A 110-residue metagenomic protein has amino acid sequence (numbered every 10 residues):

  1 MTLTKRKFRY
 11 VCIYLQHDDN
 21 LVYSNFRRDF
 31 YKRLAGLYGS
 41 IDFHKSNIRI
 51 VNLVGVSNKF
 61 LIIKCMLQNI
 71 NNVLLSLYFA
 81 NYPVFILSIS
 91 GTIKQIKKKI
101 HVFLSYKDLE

Functional and structural regions predicted by a protein language model:
T2-K5: Replace "in large, NTP-powered and nucleic-acid-processing enzymes" with "in large, NTP-powered factors and other
K7-L53, K97-E110: Surface-exposed, low-hydrophobicity interaction/linker segments
Y14, I62-K64, F85: Beta-strand cores of modular interaction/reader domains in eukaryotic scaffold and signaling proteins, especially PDZ
F26, V73-A80: Short amphipathic alpha-helices in soluble, non-transmembrane regions that often serve as interface/regulatory elements
L34, L77-I86: A common structural junction motif
L53-I62: The conserved glycine-aromatic submotif of the RRM
K64-N71: Helix N-cap motif at beta-to-alpha junctions
F85-K99: Low-complexity RS/RG/RGG-rich segments used by eukaryotic RNA-binding proteins and nuclear co-regulators for mRNP
